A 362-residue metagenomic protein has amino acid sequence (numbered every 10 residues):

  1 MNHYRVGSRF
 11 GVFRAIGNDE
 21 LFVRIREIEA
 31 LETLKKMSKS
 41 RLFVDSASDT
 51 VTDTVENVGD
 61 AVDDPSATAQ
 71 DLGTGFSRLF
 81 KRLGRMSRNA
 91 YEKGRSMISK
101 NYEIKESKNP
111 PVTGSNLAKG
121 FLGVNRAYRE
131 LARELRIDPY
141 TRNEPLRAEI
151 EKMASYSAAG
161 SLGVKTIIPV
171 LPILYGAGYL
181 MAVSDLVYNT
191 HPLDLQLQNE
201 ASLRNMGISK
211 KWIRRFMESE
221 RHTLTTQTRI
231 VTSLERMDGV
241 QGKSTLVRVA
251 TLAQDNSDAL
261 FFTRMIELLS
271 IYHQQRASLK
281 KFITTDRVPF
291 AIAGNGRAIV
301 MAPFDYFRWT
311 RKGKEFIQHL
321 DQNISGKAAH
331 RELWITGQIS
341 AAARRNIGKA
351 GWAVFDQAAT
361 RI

Functional and structural regions predicted by a protein language model:
M1-S96: Cationic, glycine-rich low-complexity segments
T33-V44, S48, T52, E56-G59 (+8 more regions): Generic signature of mature, soluble extracytoplasmic domains
A69-R133: A charged, solvent-exposed segment within the mature domains of Sec-exported extracytoplasmic proteins
S77-I98, A177-E218: Membrane-engaging insertion elements
E106-V183: Long, hydrophobic alpha/beta structural blocks
A201-V288: Acidic-basic catalytic patches of nuclease active cores, encompassing PD-(D/E)XK and other metal-cofactor nuclease
T263-G326, R331-L333: Conserved catalytic cores of phosphodiester-cleaving nucleases, focusing on short active-site segments
T336-I362: Domain-level recognition of nuclease-like catalytic cores that cleave nucleotide substrates
